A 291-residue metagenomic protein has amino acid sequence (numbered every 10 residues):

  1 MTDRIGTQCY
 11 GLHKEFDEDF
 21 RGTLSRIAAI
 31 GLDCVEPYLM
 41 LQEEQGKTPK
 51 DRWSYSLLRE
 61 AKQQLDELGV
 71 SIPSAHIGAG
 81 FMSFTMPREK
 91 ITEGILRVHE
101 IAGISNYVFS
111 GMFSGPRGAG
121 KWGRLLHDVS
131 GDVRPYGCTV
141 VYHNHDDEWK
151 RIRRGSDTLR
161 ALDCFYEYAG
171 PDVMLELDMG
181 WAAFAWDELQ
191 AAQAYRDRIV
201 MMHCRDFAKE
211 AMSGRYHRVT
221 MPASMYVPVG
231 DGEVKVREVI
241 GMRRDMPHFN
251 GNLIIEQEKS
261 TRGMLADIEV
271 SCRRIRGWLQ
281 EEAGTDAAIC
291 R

Functional and structural regions predicted by a protein language model:
M1-S105, D197, R273, G277-R291: N-terminal pre-domain/capping segments
D3-C9, V35-P37, I72-I77, Y107-F109 (+4 more regions): Hydrophobic faces of well-ordered beta-strands that scaffold small-molecule active sites in alpha/beta enzyme cores
T7, C34-V35, V133-E233: Acidic/histidine-rich catalytic cores of soluble enzymes
Q8-L12, Y38-Q42, I77-M82, G111-S114 (+4 more regions): Active-site beta-loop-alpha junctions enriched in small/polar residues
T23-S25, L58-K62, T92-L96, G123-S130 (+4 more regions): Generic structural signal for well-ordered alpha-helices, preferentially at hydrophobic/aromatic core positions
C34, Q64-S71, F81-M174, L265 (+1 more regions): Active-site acidic/histidine proton-transfer and metal-coordination neighborhood in alpha/beta enzyme cores
V229-D245, G251-E256: H/E-rich (His + Asp/Glu) clusters that bind or coordinate divalent metals
I254-E269: A short, acidic, flexible beta-alpha connecting loop/helix-capping segment that sits on the rim of active
